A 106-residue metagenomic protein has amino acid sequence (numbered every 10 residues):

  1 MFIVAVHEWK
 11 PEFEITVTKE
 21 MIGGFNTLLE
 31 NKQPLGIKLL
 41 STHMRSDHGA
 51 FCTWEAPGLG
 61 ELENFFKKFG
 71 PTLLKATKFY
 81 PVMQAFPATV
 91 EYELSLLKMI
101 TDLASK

Functional and structural regions predicted by a protein language model:
M1-G49, P57-E61, V82-K106: Short S/T/G/P-rich N-terminal loop/turn motif that feeds into the first structured element of a domain
G23, L62-P71: Short amphipathic alpha-helices in soluble, non-transmembrane regions that often serve as interface/regulatory elements
G36, G70-L73: Glycine-centered loop/turn motif at secondary-structure junctions
T72-F86: Conserved short beta-strand edge segments in small beta-sheet-based binding/regulatory domains
